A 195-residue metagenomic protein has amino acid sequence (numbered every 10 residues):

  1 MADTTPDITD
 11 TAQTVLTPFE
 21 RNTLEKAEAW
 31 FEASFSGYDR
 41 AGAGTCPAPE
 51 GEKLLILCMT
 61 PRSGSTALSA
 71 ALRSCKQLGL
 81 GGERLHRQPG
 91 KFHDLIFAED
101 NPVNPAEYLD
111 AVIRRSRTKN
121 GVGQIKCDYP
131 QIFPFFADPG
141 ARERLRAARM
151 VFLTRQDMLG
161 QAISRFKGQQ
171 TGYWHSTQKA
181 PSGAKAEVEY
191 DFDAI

Functional and structural regions predicted by a protein language model:
A2-T118: PAPS-dependent sulfotransferase catalytic core
G51-E52, K119-V122, R146-A148: A general structural motif
L55, G79, G123-I125, R149-F152: Hydrophobic/aromatic beta-strand patches that form the interior of the parallel beta-sheet core in alpha/beta enzyme
L57-C58, A67, A71, G123 (+4 more regions): Functionally constrained cores in energy, signaling, and assembly domains
L85-H86, G123, L159, H175: Generic, ordered loop/turn and secondary-structure boundary motif
R117-I125, I195: Electropositive, surface-exposed helix/loop patches at the edges of structured domains that serve as adaptable
Y129-I195: PAPS-dependent sulfotransferase catalytic domain
